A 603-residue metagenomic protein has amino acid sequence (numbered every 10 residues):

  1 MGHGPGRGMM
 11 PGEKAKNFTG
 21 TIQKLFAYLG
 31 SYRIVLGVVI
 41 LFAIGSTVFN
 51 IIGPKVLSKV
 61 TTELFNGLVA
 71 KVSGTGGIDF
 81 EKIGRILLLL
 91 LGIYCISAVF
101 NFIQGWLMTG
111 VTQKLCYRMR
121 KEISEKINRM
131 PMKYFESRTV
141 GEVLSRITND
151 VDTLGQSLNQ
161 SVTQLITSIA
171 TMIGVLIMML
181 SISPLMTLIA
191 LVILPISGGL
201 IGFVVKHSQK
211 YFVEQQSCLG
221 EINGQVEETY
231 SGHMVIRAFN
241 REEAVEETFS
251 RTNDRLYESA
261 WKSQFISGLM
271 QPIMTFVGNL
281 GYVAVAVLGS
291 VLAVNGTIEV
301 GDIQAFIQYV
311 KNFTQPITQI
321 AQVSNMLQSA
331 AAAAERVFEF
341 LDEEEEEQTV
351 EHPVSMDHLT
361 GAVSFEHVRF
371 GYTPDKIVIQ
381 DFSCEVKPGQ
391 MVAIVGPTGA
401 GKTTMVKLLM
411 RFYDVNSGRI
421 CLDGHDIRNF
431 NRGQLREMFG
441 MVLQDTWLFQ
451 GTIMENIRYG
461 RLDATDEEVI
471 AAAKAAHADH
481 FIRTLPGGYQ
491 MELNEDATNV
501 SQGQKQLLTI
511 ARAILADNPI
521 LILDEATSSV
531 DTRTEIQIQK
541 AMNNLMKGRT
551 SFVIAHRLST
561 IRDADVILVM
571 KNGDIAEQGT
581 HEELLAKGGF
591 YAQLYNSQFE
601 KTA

Functional and structural regions predicted by a protein language model:
H3-E13, Q113, K121-S145, N149-V151 (+7 more regions): Short intracellular "coupling" helices and adjacent cytoplasmic loop segments at the cytosolic face of multi-pass
G20-T21, L29, M108, N128-M172 (+1 more regions): Juxtamembrane loop-to-helix connectors within ABC transporter transmembrane domains
S31, V35-V48, K59, Q160-E214 (+2 more regions): Transmembrane helices of ABC transporter permease
S31-I34, M132-K133, V151-L158, V162 (+7 more regions): An intracellular "coupling" helix at the cytosolic face of ABC transporter transmembrane type-1 domains
L36-F100, S181-L185, G296-V300: Transmembrane helix-loop-helix hairpins at lipid-water interfaces of multipass membrane proteins, especially the type-1
L88, F100, Q104, T112 (+4 more regions): Hydrophobic alpha-helical transmembrane segments of ABC transporter permease domains
M178-V192, G199, K262-E335, F340-L341: Helix-loop-helix
T349-V350, M356-A603: ABC-type nucleotide-binding domain
